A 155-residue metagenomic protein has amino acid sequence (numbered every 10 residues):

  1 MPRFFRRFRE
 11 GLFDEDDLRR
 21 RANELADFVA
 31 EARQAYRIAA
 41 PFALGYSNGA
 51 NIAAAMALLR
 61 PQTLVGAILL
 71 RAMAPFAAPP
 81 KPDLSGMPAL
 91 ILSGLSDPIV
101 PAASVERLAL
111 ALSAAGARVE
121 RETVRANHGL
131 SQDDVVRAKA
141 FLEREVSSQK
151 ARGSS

Functional and structural regions predicted by a protein language model:
M1-A39: Serine-hydrolase catalytic machinery in alpha/beta-hydrolase-like enzymes
L44-G49, A53: Gly/Ala-rich beta-loop-alpha elbow adjacent to hydrolase catalytic centers
A55-L59: Active-site signature of alpha/beta-hydrolase-fold catalytic machinery across serine- and Asp/Cys-nucleophile hydrolases
Q62-P75: A conserved short beta-strand
A74-G86: Conserved serine/cysteine hydrolase catalytic core
L84-A89, A115-R118: Short, proline-enriched alpha-helix->beta-strand connector loops that line the catalytic pocket of alpha/beta-hydrolase
L90-S93, D97: Short beta-strand/loop motif that positions the catalytic acidic residue of the alpha/beta-hydrolase fold
E106-S155: C-terminal catalytic histidine-bearing segment of alpha/beta-hydrolase fold enzymes
